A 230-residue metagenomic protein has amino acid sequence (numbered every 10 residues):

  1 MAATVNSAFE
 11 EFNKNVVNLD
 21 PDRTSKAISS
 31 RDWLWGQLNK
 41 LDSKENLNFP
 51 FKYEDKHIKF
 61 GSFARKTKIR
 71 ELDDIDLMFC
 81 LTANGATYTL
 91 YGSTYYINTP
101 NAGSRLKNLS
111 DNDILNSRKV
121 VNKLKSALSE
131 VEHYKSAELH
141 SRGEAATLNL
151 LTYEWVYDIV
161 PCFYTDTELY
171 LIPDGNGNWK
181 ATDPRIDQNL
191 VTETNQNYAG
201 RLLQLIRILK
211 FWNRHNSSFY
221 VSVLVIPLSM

Functional and structural regions predicted by a protein language model:
M1-L72, A83-S110: N-terminal regions immediately upstream of nucleotidyltransferase
N18-P21, F79, P161, I186: Low-complexity, compositionally biased segments
S30-W35, N108-M230: Catalytic cores of NTP-dependent nucleotidyl/adenyl transfer enzymes across multiple folds
E45, I75-F79, L128, L228: Generic low-polarity alpha-helical segments
G61-A64, F79-A83, L150-T152, P161-F163: Short, flexible loop/turn elements at secondary-structure junctions
D73-I75, Y157: Change "...and in nucleic-acid phosphodiester-cleaving endonucleases..." to "...and in nucleic-acid processing enzymes
D76-F79, Y96-P100, G177-K180: Short, low-complexity, polar/charged sequence segments that are solvent-exposed and flexible
L77-G92, C162-L171: Short, solvent-exposed beta-strand-terminating loops
